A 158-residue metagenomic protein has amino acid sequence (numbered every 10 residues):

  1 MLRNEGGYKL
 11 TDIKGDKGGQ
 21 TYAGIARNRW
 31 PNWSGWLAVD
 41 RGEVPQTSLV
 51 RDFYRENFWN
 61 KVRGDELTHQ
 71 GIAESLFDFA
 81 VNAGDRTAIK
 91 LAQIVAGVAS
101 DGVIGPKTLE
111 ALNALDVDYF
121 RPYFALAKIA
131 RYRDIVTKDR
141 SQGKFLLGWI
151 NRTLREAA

Functional and structural regions predicted by a protein language model:
M1-A158: Cell-wall polysaccharide-cleaving catalytic domain and substrate-binding groove, primarily in peptidoglycan/chitin
